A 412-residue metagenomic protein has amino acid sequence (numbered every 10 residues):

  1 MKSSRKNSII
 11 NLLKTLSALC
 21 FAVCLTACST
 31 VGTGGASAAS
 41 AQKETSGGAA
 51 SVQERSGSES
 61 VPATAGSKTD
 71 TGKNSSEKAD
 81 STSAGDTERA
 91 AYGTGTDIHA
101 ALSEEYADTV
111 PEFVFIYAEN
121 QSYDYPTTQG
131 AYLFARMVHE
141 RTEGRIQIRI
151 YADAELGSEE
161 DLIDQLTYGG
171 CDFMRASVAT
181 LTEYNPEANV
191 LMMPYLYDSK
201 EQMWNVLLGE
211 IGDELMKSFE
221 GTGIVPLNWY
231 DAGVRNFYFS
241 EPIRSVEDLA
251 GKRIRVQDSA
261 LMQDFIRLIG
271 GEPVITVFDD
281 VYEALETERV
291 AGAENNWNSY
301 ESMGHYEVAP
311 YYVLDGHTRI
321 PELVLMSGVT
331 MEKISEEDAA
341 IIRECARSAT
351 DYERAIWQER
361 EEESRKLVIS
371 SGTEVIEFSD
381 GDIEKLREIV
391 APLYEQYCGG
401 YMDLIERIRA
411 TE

Functional and structural regions predicted by a protein language model:
M1-N11: N-terminal secretory signal peptides that target proteins for export/translocation
K6, K14, Q42-E44: Charged/polar low-complexity intrinsically disordered segments
L13-F21: Sec-dependent signal peptide hydrophobic core
C24-A27: C-terminal motif of bacterial Sec signal peptides marking the signal peptidase cleavage site
S29-A39: Bacterial lipoprotein signal-peptidase II cleavage site
T30-G32, G85-K200, E220-T222, P226-E412: N-terminal secretory/targeting leader peptides
S37-T87: Low-complexity, acidic Ser/Thr/Pro-rich repeat tracts that form intrinsically disordered stalk/linker regions of very
Q202-M216: A gly/proline- and charged-residue-enriched helix-loop-helix capping module
